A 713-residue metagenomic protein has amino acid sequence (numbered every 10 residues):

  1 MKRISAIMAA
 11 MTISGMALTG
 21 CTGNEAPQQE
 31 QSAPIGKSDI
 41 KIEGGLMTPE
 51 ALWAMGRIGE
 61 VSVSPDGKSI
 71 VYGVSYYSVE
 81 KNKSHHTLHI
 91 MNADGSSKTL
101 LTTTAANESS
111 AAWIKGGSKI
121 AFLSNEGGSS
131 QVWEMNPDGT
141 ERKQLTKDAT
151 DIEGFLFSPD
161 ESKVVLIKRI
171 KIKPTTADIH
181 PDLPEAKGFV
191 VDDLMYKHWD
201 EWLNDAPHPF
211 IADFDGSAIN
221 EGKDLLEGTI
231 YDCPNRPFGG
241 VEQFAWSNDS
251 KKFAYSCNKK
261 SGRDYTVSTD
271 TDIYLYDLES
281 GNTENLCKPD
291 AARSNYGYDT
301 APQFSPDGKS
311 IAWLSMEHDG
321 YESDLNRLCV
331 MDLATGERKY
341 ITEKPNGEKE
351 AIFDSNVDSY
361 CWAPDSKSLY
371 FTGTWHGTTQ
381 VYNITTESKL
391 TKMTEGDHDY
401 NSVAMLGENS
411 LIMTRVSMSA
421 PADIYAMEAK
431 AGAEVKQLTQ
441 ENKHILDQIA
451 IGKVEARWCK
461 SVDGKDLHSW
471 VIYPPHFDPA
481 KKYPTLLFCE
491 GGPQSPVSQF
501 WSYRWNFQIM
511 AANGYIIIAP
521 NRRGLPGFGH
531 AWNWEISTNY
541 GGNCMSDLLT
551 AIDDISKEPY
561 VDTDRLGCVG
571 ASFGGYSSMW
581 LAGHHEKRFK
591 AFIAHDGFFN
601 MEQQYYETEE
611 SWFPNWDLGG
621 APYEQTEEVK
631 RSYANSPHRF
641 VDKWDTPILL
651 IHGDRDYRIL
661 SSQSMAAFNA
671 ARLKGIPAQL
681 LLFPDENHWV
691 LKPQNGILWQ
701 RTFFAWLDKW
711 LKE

Functional and structural regions predicted by a protein language model:
L18-G20: C-terminal motif of bacterial Sec signal peptides marking the signal peptidase cleavage site
E30-I35, H85-H86, L166-G228, S256-K259 (+4 more regions): Predominantly five- to eight-bladed beta-propeller fold
E50-H86: Beta-strand-rich domains and repeat architectures in extracellular enzymes and scaffolds, especially beta-propellers
M55-I70, A105-L123, R142, A149-V164 (+14 more regions): Conserved beta-propeller blade repeats
Y76-E80, E126-S129, K171-P174, K260-R263 (+3 more regions): Short glycine/acidic-enriched loop and turn motifs that connect beta-strands
N92-S96, N136-T140, F214-S217, D277-G281 (+3 more regions): Short loop/turn segments that connect beta-strands within beta-propeller blades
S261, G432-A433, E441-D564, A571-S572 (+2 more regions): Cap/lid segment of the alpha/beta-hydrolase catalytic domain
N506, A511-A512, A519-E713: Active-site-proximal cap/loop segments of hydrolase catalytic domains
